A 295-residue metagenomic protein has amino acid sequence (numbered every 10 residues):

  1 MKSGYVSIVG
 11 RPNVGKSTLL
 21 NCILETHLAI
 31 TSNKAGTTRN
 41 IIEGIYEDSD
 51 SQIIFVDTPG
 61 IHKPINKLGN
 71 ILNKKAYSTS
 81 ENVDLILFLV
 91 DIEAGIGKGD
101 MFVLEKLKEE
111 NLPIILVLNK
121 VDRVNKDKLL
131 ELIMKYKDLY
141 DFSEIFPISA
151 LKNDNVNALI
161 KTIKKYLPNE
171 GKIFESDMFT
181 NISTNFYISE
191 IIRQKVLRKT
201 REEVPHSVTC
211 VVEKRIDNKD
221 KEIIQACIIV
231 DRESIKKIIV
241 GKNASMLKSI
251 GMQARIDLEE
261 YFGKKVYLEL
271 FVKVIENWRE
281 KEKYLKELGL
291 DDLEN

Functional and structural regions predicted by a protein language model:
M1-E81, V90, I229: Conserved G1/Walker A P-loop phosphate-binding module
Y5, P113, D122-T184: Canonical P-loop GTPase G-domain recognition
G15, N155, M246: Conserved glycine(s) of the Walker
L24, L28, E43, E47 (+16 more regions): Signal for well-folded cores of large energy- and translation-related assemblies
T38, H62-K63, G95-I96, V124-N125 (+1 more regions): Catalytic P-loop NTPase motifs of RecA-like helicase/translocase cores
E47-Q52, K74-I145, I216-K221: Conserved C-terminal guanine-recognition region of P-loop GTPase G domains, centered on the G4
D57, N119, S149: Active-site glycine-centered loops adjacent to acidic/histidine catalytic or metal-binding residues that shape
T184-N295: P-loop NTP-binding site
